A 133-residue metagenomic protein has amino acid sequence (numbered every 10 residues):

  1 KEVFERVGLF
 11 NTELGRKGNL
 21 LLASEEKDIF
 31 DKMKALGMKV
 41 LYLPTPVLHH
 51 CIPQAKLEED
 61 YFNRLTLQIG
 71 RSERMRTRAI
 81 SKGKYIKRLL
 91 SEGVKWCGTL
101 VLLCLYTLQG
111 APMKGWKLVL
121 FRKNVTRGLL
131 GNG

Functional and structural regions predicted by a protein language model:
K1-L9: Conserved nucleotide-sugar donor-binding and metal-coordinating catalytic region shared by glycosyltransferases
F4, K27-H49: Catalytic donor-sugar/metal-binding loop of nucleotide-sugar-dependent glycosyltransferases
R6-V7, K17, C51, R76: Residues that scaffold the ATP/ADP-binding catalytic core of kinase and kinase-like folds
L9-F10, M38: Helix N-cap/coil-helix junction residues
F10-G15, L57: Short glycine/proline- and charge-enriched loop/turn segments that cap or connect secondary-structure elements
R16-D31: Acidic donor-binding loop at a coil-to-helix junction in glycosyltransferase catalytic cores that engages
A35, T45, H49-I52, E59-L67 (+1 more regions): Soluble, non-transmembrane catalytic domains of enzymes that act on hydrophobic metabolites at membranes
R64-R71, S81-G133: Non-catalytic, C-terminal membrane-associated alpha-helical segments of glycosyltransferases
